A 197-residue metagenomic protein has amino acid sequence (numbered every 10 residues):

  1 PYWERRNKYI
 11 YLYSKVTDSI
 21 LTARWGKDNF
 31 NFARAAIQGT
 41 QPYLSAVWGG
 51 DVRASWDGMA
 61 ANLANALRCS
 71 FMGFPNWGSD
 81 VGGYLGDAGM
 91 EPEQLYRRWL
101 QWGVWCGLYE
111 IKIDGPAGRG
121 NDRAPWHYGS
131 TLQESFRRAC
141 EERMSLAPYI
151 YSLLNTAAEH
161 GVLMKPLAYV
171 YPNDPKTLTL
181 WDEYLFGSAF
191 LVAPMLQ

Functional and structural regions predicted by a protein language model:
P1-Q197: Catalytic-domain carbohydrate-binding cleft regions of carbohydrate-active enzymes
